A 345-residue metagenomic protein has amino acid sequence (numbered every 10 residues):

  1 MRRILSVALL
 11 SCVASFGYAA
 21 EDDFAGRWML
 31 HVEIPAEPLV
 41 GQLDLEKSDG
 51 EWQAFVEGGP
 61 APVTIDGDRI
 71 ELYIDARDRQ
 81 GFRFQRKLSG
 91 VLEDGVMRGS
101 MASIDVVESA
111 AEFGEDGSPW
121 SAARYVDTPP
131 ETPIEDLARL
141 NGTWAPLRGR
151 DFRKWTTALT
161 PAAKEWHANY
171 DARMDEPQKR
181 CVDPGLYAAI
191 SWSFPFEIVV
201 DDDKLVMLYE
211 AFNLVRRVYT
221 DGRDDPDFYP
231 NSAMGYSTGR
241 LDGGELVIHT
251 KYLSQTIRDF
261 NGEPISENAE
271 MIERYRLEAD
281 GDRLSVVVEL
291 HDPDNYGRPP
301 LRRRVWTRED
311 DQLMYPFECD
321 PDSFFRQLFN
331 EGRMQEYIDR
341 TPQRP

Functional and structural regions predicted by a protein language model:
M1-I4: Positively charged n-region of N-terminal signal peptides that target proteins for export
S6-S15: Bacterial N-terminal signal peptides
A20-P345: Hydrophobic small-molecule pocket/channel-lining residues, especially in calycin-type beta-barrels
